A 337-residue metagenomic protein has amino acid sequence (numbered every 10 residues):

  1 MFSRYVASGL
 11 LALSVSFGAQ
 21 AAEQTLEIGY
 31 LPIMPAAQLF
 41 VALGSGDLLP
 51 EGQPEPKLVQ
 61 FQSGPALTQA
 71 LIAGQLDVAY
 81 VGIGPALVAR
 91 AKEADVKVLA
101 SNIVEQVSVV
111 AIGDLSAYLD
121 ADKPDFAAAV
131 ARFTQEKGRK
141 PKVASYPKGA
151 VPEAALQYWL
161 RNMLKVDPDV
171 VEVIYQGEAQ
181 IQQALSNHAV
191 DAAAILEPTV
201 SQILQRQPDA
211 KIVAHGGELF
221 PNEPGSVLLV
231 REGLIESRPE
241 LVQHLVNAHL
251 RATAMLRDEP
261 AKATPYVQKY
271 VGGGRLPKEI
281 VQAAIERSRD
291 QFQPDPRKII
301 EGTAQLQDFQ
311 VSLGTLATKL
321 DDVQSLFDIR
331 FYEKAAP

Functional and structural regions predicted by a protein language model:
L26, P32-A66, A70-I72, V88-R90 (+3 more regions): Short, polar/charged alpha-helical segment
V41-G44, S108-L119, P224-E240: A bilobed periplasmic-binding-protein/Venus flytrap-type ligand-binding module shared by bacterial periplasmic
L58-Q69, G82-G84, V166-N187, P198: Short helix-initiation/N-cap motifs at beta->coil->alpha
Y80-K92, Q157, N162, V190-K211 (+1 more regions): A ligand-binding cleft/hinge motif common to bilobed small-molecule-binding domains
I83, N102-Q180, E232: A conserved helix-loop-strand patch within extracytoplasmic ligand-binding domains of the periplasmic binding
Q180-Y270: Pocket-lining segment of extracytoplasmic ligand-binding domains
E236-A317: Secondary-structure end/capping motifs
Q307-P337: Conserved C-terminal helix/tail region of periplasmic/extracytoplasmic solute-binding proteins
